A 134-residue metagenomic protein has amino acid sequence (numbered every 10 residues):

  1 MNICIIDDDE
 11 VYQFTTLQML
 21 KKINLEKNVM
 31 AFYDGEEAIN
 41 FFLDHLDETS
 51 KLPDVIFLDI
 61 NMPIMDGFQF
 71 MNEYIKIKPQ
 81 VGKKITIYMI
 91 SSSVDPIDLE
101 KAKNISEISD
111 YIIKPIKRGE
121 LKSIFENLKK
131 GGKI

Functional and structural regions predicted by a protein language model:
M1-V11, T16-L20: Conserved acidic segment of CheY-like receiver
A31-D44, G67: Helix N-cap/capping motif at the beta->alpha junctions
D59: Active-site residues of response regulator receiver
M62: Receiver (REC) domain active-site loop signature in two-component systems and cognate sites in sensor histidine kinases
F68-V81: Short amphipathic alpha-helix used as the core "switch/output" element in two-component signaling
Q69, K84-I85, V94-D110, S123: Alpha4 helix (beta4-alpha4-beta5 surface) of REC/receiver domains from two-component response regulators
K114: A Lys-centered signature of the CheY-like receiver
